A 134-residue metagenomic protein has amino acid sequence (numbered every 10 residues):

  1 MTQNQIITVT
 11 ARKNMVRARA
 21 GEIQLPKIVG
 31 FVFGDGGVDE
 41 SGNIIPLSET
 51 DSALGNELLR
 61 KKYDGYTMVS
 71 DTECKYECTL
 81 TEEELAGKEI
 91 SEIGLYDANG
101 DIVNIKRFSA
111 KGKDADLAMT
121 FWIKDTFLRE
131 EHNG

Functional and structural regions predicted by a protein language model:
M1-I90, A98-G134: Small cysteine-rich, disulfide-bonded extracellular modules of the LU/uPAR three-finger superfamily and closely related
